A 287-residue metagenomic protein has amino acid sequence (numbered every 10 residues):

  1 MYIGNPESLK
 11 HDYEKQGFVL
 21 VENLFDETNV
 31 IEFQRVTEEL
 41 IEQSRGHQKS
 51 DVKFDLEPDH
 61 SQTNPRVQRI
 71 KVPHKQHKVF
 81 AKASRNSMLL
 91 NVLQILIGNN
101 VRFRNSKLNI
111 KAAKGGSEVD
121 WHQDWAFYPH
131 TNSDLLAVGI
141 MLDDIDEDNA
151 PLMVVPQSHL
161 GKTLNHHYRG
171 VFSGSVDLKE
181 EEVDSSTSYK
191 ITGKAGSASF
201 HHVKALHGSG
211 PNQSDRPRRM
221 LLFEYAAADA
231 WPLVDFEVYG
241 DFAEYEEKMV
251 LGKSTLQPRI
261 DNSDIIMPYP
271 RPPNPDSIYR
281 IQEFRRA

Functional and structural regions predicted by a protein language model:
M1-Q16, E22-W121, A126-H130, H167: Non-heme Fe(II)-dependent double-stranded beta-helix
V36-Q43, N99, I145-D148, G161 (+1 more regions): Phosphate/oxyanion-binding loops and surfaces in catalytic or ligand/nucleic-acid-binding neighborhoods
Q43, K49-D55, A205-A287: Non-heme Fe(II)/2-oxoglutarate
L96, H122, P129-E147, T192-G193 (+1 more regions): Short, conserved beta-strand element in jelly-roll/cupin
V119-Q123, I140, L178-K179, D184: Active-site glycine-rich loop that binds ribose-phosphate moieties when present
D124-A126, L135, L206-N212: Glycine-rich phosphate/pyrophosphate-binding beta-alpha loops
I145-G210, A230: Double-stranded beta-helix
